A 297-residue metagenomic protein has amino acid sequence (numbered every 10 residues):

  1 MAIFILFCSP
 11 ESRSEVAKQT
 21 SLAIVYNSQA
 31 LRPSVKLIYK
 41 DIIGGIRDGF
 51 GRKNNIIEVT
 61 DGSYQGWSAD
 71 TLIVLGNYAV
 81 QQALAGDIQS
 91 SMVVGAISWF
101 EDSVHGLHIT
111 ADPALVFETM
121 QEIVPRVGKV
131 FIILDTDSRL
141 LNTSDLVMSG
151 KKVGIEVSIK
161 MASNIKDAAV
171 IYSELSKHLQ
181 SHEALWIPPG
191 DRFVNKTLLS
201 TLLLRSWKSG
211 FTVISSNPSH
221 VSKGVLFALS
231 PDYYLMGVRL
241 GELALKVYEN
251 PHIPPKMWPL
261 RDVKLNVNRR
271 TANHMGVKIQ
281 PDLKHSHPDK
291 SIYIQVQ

Functional and structural regions predicted by a protein language model:
A17-G44: Extracytoplasmic "Venus flytrap"
L22, I46, L115-V153, M257-A272: An alpha-beta-alpha
V25, A69-G76, V130-L134, S181-V194 (+1 more regions): Periplasmic-binding protein-like
I57-F100, R192-L204: Beta-alpha junction/loop-to-helix N-cap segments that form part of ligand/metal-binding clefts
D87-P113, N217-L226: Flexible loop/hinge segments that line or gate small-molecule binding clefts
E101-K129, P231-N250: Hydrophobic alpha-helical segments within soluble ligand-binding/sensing domains
H220-R270: Flexible loop/turn connectors
N250-Q297: Hinge/cleft segment of the Venus flytrap/periplasmic-binding protein
